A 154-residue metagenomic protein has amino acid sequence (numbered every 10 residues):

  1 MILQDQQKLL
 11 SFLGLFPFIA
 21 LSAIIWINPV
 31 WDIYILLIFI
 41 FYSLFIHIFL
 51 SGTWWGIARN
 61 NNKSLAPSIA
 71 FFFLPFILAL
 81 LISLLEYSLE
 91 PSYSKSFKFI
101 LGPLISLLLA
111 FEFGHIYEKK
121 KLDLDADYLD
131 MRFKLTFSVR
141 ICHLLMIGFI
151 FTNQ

Functional and structural regions predicted by a protein language model:
M1-L13: N-terminal membrane topogenic signal
F16-P17, M131-N153: Final/C-terminal transmembrane alpha-helix of multipass membrane proteins
A23-L36: Short, hydrophobic transmembrane alpha-helix segments
I33-I46: Loop-to-helix transition at the N-terminal end of transmembrane alpha-helices
L50-N61, F113-D127: C-terminal ends of transmembrane helices
G56-L89: Helix-adjacent hinge/juxtasegments
E86-F113: Transmembrane helix-loop-helix
